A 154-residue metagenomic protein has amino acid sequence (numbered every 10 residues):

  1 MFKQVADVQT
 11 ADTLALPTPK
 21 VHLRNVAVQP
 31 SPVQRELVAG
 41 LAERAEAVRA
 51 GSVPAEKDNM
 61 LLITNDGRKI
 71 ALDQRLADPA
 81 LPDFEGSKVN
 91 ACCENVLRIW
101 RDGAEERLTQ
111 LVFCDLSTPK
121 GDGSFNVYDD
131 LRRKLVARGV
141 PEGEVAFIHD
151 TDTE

Functional and structural regions predicted by a protein language model:
M1-P82, R98: Inter-lobe coupling linker of SF2 helicases/translocases
A27, R68, T109-L116, A146-H149: Short beta-strand segments
S31, M60, V89, S124-Y128: A structural signal for well-ordered alpha-helical scaffolds and beta->alpha junctions
L37-A50, A80-C114, D130: Conserved interdomain hinge at the start of the Helicase C-terminal
V53-E56, G103-L108, V140-G143: Short helix-terminating capping/connector loops at secondary-structure junctions
L116-F147: Conserved helicase motor "Helicase C" RecA-like lobe of SF1/SF2 P-loop NTPases
